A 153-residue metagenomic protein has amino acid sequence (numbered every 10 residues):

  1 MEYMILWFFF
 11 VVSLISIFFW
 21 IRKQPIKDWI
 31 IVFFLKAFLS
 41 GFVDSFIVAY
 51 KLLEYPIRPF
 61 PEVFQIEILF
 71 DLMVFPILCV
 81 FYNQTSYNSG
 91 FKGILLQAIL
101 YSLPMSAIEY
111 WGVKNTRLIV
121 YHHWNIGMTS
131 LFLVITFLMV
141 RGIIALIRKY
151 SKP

Functional and structural regions predicted by a protein language model:
M1-P153: Aromatic-rich, lipid-facing transmembrane alpha helices and their immediate juxtamembrane interface loops in integral
